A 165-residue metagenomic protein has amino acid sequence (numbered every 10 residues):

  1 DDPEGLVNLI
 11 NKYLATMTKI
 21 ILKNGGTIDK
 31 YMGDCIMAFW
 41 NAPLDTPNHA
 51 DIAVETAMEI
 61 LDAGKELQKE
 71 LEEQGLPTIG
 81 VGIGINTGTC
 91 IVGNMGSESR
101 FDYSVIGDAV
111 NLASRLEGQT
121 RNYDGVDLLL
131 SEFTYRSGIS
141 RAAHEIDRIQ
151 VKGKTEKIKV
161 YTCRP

Functional and structural regions predicted by a protein language model:
D1-E55: Catalytic NTP-binding/metal-coordinating core of nucleotidyl cyclase/transferase enzymes
L14, T18, L61-Q68, T89 (+1 more regions): Structural signal for well-ordered, non-membrane alpha-helices
M17, G33, A53, I60 (+2 more regions): Structural scaffold positions in well-ordered secondary structure
N24-G25, D29-M32, A63-G84, D124-D127 (+2 more regions): Catalytic core regions of nucleotide second-messenger enzymes
F39, P77-G93: A short glycine-enriched loop-to-beta-strand structural element that forms part of the catalytic core of nucleotide
A57, G107-A113: Amphipathic alpha-helical transducer elements in NTP-driven molecular machines
E72-E73, M95-G107: Short, surface-exposed loop/helix-turn segments at secondary-structure junctions that function as lids/hinges flanking
C90, A113, Q119-P165: Cytosolic regulatory/linker segments at or just downstream of nucleotide-handling modules in signal-transduction
